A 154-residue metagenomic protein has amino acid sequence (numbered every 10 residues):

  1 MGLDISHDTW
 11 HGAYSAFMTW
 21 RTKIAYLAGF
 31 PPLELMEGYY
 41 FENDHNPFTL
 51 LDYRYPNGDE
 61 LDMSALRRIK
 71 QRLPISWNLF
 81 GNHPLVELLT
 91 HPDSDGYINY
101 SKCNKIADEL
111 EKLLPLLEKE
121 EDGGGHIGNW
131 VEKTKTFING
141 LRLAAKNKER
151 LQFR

Functional and structural regions predicted by a protein language model:
M1-R154: Acidic (Asp/Glu-rich) sequence patches and key acidic residues that form negatively charged surfaces used
